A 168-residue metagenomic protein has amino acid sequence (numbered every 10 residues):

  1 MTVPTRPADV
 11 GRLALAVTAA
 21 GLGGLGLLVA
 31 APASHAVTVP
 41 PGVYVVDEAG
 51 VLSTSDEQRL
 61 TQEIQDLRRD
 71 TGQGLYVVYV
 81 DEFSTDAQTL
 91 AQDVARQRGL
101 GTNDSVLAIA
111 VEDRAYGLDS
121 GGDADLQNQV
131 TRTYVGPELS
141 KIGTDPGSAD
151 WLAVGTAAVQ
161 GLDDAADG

Functional and structural regions predicted by a protein language model:
T2-G168: A structural boundary signal for the start of the first folded domain, especially the loop/turn and N-capping region
